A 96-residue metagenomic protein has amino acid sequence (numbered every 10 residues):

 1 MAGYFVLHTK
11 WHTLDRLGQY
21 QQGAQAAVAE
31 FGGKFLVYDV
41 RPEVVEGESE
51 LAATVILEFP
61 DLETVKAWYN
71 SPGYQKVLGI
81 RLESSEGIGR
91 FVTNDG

Functional and structural regions predicted by a protein language model:
M1-A53, P60-N70, Y74, T93-G96: Short S/T/G/P-rich N-terminal loop/turn motif that feeds into the first structured element of a domain
Y20, L78-R81: Acidic/histidine-enriched, beta-strand-rich ligand/metal-binding domains
A26-A27, I80-S84: Short, conserved catalytic or adaptor-binding loops enriched in Gly and charged residues
L82-G96: C-terminal end-helix/capping segment
